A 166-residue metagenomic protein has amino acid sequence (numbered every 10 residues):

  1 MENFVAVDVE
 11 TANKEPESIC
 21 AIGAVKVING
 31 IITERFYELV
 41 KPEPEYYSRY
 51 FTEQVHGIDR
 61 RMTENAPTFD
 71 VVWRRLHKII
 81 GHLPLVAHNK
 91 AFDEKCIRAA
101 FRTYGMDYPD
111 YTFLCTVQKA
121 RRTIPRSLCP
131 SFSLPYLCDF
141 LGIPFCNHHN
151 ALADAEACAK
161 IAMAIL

Functional and structural regions predicted by a protein language model:
M1-T103, D107-Y111, S131-H149: Conserved non-catalytic scaffold segment of RNase H-like nuclease domains
T11-N13, Q118, A157: Short, glycine/acidic-enriched loop or turn micro-motifs at the edges of active sites
A100-T103, R122, F140, I161-I165: Active-site catalytic microenvironments for nucleophilic, acid-base chemistry
L114-S131: Short alpha-helix plus adjacent loop in nuclease-associated cores
Q118, F132-Y136, K160: Residues on a specific face of well-ordered alpha-helices
N150-M163: Acidic, divalent-metal-coordinating active-site segment for phosphoryl/phosphodiester hydrolysis, typified by short
